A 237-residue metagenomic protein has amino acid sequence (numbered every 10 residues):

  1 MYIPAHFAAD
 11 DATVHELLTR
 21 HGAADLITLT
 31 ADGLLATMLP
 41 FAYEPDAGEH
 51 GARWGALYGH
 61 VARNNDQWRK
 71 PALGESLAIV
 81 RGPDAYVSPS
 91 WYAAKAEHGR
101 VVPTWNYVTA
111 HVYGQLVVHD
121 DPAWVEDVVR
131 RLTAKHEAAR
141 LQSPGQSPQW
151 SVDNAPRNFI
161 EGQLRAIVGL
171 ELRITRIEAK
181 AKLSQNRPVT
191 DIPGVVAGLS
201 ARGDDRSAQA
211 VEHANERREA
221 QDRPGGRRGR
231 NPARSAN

Functional and structural regions predicted by a protein language model:
M1-D25: Short, basic/aromatic recognition patches
H15, R100-V102, F159-G162: A generic local secondary-structure boundary/capping motif
H21, A36-M38, A52-A56, P71-E75 (+3 more regions): Short connector loops at helix/strand junctions that flank enzyme active sites, especially segments positioning acidic
H21-R63, A78, P89: Short beta-strand segments
T28, V61, V80-G82, I174-R176 (+1 more regions): Pocket-edge structural micro-motifs
P45-A52, P71-A72, G203-D205: Short, glycine- and charge-enriched coil/turn segments that flank and shape catalytic ligand pockets
A62-V128: Short, structured beta-strand-loop surface elements
V117-N237: C-terminal edge-of-domain segments
